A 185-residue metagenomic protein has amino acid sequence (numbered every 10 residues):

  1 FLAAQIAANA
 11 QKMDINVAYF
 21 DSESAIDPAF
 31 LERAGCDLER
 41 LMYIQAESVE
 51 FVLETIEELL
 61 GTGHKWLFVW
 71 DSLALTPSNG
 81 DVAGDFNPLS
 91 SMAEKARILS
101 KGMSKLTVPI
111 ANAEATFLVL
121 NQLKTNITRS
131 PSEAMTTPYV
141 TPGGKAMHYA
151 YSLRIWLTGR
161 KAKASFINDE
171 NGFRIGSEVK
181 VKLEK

Functional and structural regions predicted by a protein language model:
F1-A7: Motif I (Walker A/P-loop) of helicase-class P-loop NTPases
Q5, M13-K101, K105: Conserved inter-motif catalytic segment of the P-loop NTP-binding fold
A10: Carboxylate/His-rich catalytic cores and anion/metal-binding grooves
M92-K185: Phosphate-binding/switch region of NTP-binding enzymes
